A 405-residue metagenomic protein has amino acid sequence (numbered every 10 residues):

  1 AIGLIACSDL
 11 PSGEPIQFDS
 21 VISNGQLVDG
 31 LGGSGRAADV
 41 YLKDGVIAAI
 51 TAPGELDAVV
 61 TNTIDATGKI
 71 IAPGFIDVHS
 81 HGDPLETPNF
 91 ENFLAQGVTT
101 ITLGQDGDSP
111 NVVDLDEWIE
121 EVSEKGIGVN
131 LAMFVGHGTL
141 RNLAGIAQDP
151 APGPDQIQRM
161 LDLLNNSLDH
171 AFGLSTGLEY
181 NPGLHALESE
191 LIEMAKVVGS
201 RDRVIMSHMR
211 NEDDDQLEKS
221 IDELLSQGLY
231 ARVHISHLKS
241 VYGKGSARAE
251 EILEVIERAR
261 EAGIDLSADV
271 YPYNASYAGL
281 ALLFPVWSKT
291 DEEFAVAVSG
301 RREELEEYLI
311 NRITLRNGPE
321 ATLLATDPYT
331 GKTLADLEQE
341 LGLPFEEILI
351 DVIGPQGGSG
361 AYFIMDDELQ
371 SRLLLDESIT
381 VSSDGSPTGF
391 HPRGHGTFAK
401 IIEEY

Functional and structural regions predicted by a protein language model:
A1-L4: Bacterial N-terminal signal peptides
E14-S20, L27-G74: Histidine-rich, glycine-flanked metal-binding segment
G25, G45, G68, H79 (+7 more regions): Divalent metal-coordination and catalytic microenvironments
A66-I71, F75, G82, E86-T176 (+2 more regions): Divalent-metal coordination cores built from histidine and acidic residues
E117-E120, R159-D162, S189-S200, K219-S226 (+4 more regions): Alpha-helical scaffolding segments of alpha/beta enzyme cores, especially the outer helices of TIM-barrel or partial
F134-V135, T139, L143, A147-P154 (+2 more regions): Active-site neighborhoods of metal-dependent hydrolases
A171-E223: Divalent metal-binding pocket/active-site signature
